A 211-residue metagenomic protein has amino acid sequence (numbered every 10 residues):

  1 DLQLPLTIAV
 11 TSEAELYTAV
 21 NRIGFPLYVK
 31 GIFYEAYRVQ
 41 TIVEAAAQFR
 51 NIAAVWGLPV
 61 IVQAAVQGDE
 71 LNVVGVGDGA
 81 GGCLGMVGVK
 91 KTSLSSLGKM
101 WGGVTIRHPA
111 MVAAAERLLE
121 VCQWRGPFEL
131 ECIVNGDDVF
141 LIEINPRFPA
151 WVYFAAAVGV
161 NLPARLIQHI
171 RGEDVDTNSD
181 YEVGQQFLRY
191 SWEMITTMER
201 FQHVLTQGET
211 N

Functional and structural regions predicted by a protein language model:
D1-G68, D78-G82, P109-V112: Active-site nucleotide/adenylate-binding loops and adjacent lid/helix of ATP-dependent enzymes
L16, N135, A164-N211: Peripheral (often C-terminal) accessory segments that flank ATP-dependent C-N-forming ligase machineries
I42, T105, P109, A156-N161: Short, conserved loop/turn and helix-capping segments at secondary-structure boundaries that abut family-defining
V55-W56, G98-L141, N145-R147: A long amphipathic alpha-helix within ATP-dependent nucleotide-binding catalytic cores
N72-G75: Short beta-strand scaffold segments in enzyme catalytic cores
G77-C83, V134-D137: Short acidic-glycine loop/turn motifs at beta-strand connectors
G85-V89: A glycine-rich, hydrophobic loop/mini-helix early in the fold
T92-G103, N145-G159: Glycine-rich phosphate/pyrophosphate-binding beta-alpha loops
